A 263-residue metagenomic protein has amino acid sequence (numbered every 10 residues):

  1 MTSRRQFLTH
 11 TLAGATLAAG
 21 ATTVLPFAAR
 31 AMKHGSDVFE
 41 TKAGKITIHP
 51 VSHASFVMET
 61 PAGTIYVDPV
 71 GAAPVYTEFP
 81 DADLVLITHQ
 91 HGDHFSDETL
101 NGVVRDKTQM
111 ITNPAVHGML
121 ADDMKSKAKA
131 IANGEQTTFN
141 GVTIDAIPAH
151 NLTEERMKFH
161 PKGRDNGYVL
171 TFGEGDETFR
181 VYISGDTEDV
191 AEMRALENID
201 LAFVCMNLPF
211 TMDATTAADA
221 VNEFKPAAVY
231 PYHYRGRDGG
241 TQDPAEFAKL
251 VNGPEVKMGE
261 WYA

Functional and structural regions predicted by a protein language model:
M1-A15: N-terminal secretory signal peptides and thylakoid transit peptides that target proteins across membranes
P26, A31-P80, A130-E197, W261-A263: Core dinuclear metal-dependent hydrolase active-site scaffold
V67-D68, L84-Q90, I111-P114, V181-G185 (+3 more regions): Active-site neighborhood of phospho(di)ester-bond hydrolases with catalytic His/Asp-centered motifs
G71-M119, N198-F203: Active-site metal-binding motif and surrounding structural segment of the metallo-beta-lactamase
A73-P74, H91-F95, H117-L120, E135-T137 (+4 more regions): Active-site environment of divalent metal-dependent phosphoester hydrolases
E98-V103, M119, D123, E192-A195 (+2 more regions): A short acidic, amphipathic alpha-helical/loop segment
M124-N140, F224-A263: Binuclear metal-ion centers of metallo-dependent hydrolases, dominated by the metallo-beta-lactamase
I199-F203, A214-Y234: Proline-aspartate-enriched helix->loop->beta-strand connector
